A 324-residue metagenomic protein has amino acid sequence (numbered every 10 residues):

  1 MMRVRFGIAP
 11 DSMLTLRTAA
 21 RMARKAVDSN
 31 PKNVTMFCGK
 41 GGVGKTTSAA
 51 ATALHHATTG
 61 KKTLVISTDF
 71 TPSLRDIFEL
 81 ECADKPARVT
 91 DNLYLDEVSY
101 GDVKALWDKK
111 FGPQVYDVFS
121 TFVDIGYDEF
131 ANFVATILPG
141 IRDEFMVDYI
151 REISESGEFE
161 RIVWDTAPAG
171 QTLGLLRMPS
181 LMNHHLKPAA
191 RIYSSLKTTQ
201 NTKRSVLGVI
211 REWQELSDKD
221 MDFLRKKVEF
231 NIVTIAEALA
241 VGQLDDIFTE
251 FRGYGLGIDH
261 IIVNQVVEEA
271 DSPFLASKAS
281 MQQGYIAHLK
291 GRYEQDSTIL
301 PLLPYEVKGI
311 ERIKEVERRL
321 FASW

Functional and structural regions predicted by a protein language model:
M2-V4: Extreme N-terminal basic, low-complexity initiation segments that serve as generic localization/processing leaders
F6, L14-S29, M221-W324: C-terminal lobe/tail of nucleotide-utilizing enzymes
L16, K45-T46, D143, I210-Q214 (+2 more regions): A conditional alpha-helix N-cap/helix-loop micro-motif detector
A23-T35, V43, S48-L64, T68-L176 (+1 more regions): Nucleotide-state-sensitive switch-loop elements of NTP-binding domains
K40: P-loop (Walker A) phosphate-binding loop of NTP-binding proteins
S48, F145-Y149, E215-K219, Q243-D246 (+1 more regions): Well-ordered alpha-helical segments embedded in enzymatic catalytic cores
V209-K226: PAPS-dependent sulfotransferase catalytic domain
